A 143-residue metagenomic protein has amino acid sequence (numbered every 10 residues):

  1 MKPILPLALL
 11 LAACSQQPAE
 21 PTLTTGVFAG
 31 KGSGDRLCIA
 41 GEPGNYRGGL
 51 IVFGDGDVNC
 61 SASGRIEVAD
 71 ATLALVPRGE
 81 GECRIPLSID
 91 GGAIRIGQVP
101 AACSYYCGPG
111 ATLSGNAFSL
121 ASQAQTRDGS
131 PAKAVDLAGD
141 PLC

Functional and structural regions predicted by a protein language model:
M1-A8: Sec-dependent signal peptide recognition, specifically the positively charged N-region followed immediately by
L11-A13: C-terminal motif of bacterial Sec signal peptides marking the signal peptidase cleavage site
S15-Q17: Bacterial signal peptide processing site
E20-A29, G44-G49, V68-V76: Short, hydrophobic/aromatic-rich segments at coil-to-beta transitions
E20-L37, A117-R127, P131-L142: Tryptophan-anchored aromatic micro-motifs
R36-A69, L142: N-terminal glycine/threonine-rich, aromatic-flanked beta-hairpin/loop signature
G54-P100: Contiguous, well-ordered beta-strand patches that form the walls/edges of small beta-barrel/beta-sandwich domains
G81-G129: Surface-exposed, polar helix/loop patches in the mature regions of secreted/periplasmic/lumenal proteins that form
